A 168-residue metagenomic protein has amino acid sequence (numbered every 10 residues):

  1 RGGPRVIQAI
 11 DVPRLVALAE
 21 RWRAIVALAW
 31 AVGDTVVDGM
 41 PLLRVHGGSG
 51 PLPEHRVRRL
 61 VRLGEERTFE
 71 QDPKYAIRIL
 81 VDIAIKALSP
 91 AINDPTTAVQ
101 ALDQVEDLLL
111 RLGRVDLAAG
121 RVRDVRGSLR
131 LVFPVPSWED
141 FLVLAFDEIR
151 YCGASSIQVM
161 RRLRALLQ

Functional and structural regions predicted by a protein language model:
R1-A24, A31, M40-R44, L52-Q168: Short basic (Lys/Arg) and small-residue
G48: Short, Lys/Arg-rich nucleic-acid/phosphate-binding segment
